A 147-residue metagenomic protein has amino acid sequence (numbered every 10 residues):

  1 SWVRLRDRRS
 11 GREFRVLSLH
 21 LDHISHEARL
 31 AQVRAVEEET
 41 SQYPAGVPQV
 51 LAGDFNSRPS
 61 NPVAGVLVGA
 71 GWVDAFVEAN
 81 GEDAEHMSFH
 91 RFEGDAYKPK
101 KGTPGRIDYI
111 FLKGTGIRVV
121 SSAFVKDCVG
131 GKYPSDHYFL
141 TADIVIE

Functional and structural regions predicted by a protein language model:
S1-E13, L21, V120-F124: Structured beta-strand-rich core segments of catalytic domains in phosphoester-bond hydrolases
R4, E27, A31, S41-Q49 (+1 more regions): Metal-dependent phosphoester-hydrolase catalytic domains
R15-L19, A142: Short, well-ordered beta-strand elements
V16, Q49-L51: Hydrophobic/aromatic residues located in beta-strands of well-ordered beta-sheets within soluble catalytic
L19-L21, D54-F55, Y138: Active-site metal-binding loops of divalent metal-dependent hydrolases
I24: A short, histidine- and acid-enriched strand-loop-helix "catalytic/donor-clamping" loop that lines the nucleotide-sugar
